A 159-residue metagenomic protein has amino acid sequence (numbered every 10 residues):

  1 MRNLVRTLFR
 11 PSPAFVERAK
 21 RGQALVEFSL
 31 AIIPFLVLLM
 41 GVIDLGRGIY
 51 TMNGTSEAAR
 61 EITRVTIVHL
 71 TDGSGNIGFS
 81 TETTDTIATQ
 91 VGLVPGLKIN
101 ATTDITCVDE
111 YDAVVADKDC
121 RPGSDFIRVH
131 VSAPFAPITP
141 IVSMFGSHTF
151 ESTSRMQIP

Functional and structural regions predicted by a protein language model:
R2, E57, E61-H130: Short amphipathic secondary-structure patches
R2-A88: Alpha-helical assembly-interface signal, strongest on the long, hydrophobic N-terminal helix that forms
R2-R6, S132-P159: Low-complexity, S/T/G/P-rich flexible repeat/linker segments used as non-globular hinges and stalks within
P11, D112-S124, H148-P159: A short, hydrophobic/aromatic-rich structural module that often spans a beta strand with its adjoining loop
P11, I32, L93, S132-I138: Selective for proline/serine-rich intrinsically disordered segments in cytosolic/nuclear regulatory regions
P13, L97, T139-V142: Intrinsically disordered, low-complexity segments enriched in proline/serine/threonine
E17-K20, P122, F145-S147: Extreme N-terminus of proteins, especially the signal/transit-peptide cleavage junction and the first residues
